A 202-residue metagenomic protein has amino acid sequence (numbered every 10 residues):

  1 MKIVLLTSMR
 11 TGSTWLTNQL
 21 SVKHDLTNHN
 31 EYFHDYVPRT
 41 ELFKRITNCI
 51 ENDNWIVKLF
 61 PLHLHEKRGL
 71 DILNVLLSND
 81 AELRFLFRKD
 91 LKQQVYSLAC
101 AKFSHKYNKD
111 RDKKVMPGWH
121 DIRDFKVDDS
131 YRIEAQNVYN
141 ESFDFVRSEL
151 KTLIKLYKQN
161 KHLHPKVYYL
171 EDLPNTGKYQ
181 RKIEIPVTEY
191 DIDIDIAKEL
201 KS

Functional and structural regions predicted by a protein language model:
M1-N52: PAPS-dependent sulfotransferase catalytic core
I3, T27, V57, E82-F85 (+1 more regions): Hydrophobic/aromatic beta-strand patches that form the interior of the parallel beta-sheet core in alpha/beta enzyme
T7-R10, F60-P61, D172: Short, flexible loop/turn elements at secondary-structure junctions
E31, L170-D172: Active-site donor-binding loop signature of nucleotide-sugar glycosyltransferases
L42-L70: Conserved nucleotide-sensing/catalytic segment adjacent to the nucleotide-binding pocket in NTP-handling enzymes
P61, K67-K155, K161-P165, L173-K182: PAPS-dependent sulfotransferase catalytic domain
G177-S202: C-terminal accessory extensions appended to soluble enzyme cores
